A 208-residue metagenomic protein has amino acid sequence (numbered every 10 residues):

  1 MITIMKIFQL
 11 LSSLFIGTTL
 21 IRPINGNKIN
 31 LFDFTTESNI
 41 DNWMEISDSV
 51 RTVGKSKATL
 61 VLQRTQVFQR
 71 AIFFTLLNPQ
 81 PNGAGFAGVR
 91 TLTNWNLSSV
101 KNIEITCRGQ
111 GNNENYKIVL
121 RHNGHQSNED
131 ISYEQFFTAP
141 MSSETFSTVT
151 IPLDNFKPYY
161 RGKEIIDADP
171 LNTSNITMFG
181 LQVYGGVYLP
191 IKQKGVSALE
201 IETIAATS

Functional and structural regions predicted by a protein language model:
M1-M5: N-terminal secretory signal peptides that target proteins for export/translocation
K6-S13: Sec-dependent signal peptide recognition, specifically the positively charged N-region followed immediately by
S13-T19: Bacterial N-terminal signal peptides
T19-S208: Beta-rich carbohydrate-recognition modules and glycan-binding surfaces
